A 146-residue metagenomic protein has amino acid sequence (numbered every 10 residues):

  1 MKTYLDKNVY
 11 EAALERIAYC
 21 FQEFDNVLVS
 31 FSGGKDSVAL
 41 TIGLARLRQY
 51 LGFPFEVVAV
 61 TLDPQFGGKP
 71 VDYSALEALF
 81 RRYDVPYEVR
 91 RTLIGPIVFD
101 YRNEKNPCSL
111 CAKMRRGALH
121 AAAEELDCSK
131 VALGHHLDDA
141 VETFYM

Functional and structural regions predicted by a protein language model:
M1-M146: ATP-dependent adenylation/nucleotidyltransferase module used to activate substrates
